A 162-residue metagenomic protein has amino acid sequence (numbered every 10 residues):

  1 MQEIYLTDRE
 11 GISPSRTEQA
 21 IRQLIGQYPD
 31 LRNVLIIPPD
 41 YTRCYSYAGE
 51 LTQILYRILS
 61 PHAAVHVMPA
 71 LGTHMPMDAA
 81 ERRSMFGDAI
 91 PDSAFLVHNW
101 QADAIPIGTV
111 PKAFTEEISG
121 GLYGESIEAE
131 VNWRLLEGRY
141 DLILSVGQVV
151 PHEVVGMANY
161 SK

Functional and structural regions predicted by a protein language model:
M1-R16: N-terminal amphipathic/basic leader segments beginning at the initiator methionine
Q2-L6, V154, S161-K162: Small-residue-enriched flexible segments
A20-L35, S60, R139: Glycine-rich phosphate/diphosphate-binding loops that line cofactor/substrate pockets in enzymes
N33-C44, H66-G72, I143-G147: Short glycine-rich or small-residue beta-strand-to-loop segments that form or flank ligand, phosphate, metal/Fe-S
R43-V65: Histidine-anchored nucleotide/phosphate-binding helix
I54-I58, G156-K162: A short, gly/pro- and small-residue-rich
H62-T73, A94-Q101: A generic structural motif
M77-M157: An acidic, phosphate/nucleotide-engaging active-site surface
